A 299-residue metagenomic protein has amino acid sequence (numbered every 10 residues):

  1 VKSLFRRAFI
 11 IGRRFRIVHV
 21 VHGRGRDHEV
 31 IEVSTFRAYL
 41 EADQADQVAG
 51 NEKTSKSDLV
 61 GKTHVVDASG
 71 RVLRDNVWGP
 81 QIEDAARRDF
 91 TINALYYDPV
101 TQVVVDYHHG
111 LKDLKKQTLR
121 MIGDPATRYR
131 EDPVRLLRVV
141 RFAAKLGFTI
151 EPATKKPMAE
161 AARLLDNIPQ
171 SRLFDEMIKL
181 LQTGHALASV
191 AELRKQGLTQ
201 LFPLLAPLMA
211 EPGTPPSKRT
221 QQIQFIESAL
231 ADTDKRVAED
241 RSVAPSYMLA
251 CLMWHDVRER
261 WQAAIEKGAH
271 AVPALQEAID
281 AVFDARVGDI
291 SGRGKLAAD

Functional and structural regions predicted by a protein language model:
V1-D299: Catalytic cores of the polymerase beta-like nucleotidyltransferase superfamily and closely associated nucleotide
